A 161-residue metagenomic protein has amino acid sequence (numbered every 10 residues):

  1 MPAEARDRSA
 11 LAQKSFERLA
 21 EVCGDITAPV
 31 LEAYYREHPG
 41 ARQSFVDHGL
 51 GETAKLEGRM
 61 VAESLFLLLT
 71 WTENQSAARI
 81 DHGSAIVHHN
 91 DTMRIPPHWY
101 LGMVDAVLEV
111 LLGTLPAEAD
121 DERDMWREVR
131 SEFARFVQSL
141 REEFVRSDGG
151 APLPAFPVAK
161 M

Functional and structural regions predicted by a protein language model:
M1-M161: Globin-like tetrapyrrole-binding proteins
